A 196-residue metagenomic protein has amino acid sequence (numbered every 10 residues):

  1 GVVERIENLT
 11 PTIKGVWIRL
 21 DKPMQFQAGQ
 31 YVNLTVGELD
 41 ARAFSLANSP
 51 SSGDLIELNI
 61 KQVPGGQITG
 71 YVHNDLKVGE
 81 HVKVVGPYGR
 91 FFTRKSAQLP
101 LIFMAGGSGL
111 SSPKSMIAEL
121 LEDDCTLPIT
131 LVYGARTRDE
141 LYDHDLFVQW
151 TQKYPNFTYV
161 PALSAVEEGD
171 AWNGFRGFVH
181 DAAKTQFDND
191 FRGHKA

Functional and structural regions predicted by a protein language model:
G1-E80, A135-T137, A162-V166: Ferredoxin-reductase
P50-I56, S96-L99, D124: Ligand-binding loop in jelly-roll beta-barrel domains
G66, K83-P87, R176-D181: Short gly/ser/thr-rich secondary-structure transition/capping motifs
G86-Q98: A short, basic/flexible loop-to-alpha-helix module at the beginning of a structural domain
K95-P100, D190-H194: Short helix-loop-beta connector
P100-S111: Short, glycine-rich nucleotide/cofactor-binding loops
S112-E122: Histidine-anchored nucleotide/phosphate-binding helix
P128, V132-A196: Reductase modules of NAD(P)H-dependent flavoproteins
